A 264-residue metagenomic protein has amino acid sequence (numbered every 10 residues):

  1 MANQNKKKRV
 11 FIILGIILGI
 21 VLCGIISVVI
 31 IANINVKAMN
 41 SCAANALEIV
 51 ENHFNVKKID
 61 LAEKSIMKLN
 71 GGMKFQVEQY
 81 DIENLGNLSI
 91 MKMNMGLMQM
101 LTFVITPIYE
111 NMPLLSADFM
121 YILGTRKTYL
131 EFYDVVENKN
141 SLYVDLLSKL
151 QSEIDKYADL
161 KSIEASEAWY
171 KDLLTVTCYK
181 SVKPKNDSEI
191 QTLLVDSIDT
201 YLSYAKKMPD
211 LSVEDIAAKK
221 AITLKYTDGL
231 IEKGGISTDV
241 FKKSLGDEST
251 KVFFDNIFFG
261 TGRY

Functional and structural regions predicted by a protein language model:
Q4-L22: N-terminal Sec-pathway targeting helices
K8-L14, I31-A38: Hydrophobic membrane-targeting and insertion signals
V21-I31: Hydrophobic alpha-helical membrane-insertion segments, chiefly the h-region of N-terminal signal peptides
A32-E110, L114-L115: Short Lys/Arg-enriched alpha/beta "domain-start" segment
V104-N186: Long amphipathic alpha-helical segments with strong coiled-coil/leucine-zipper propensity
Y179-D196, Y204: A mid-sequence, solvent-exposed acidic-amphipathic segment
D199, S203-Y264: Alpha-helical oligomerization segments
